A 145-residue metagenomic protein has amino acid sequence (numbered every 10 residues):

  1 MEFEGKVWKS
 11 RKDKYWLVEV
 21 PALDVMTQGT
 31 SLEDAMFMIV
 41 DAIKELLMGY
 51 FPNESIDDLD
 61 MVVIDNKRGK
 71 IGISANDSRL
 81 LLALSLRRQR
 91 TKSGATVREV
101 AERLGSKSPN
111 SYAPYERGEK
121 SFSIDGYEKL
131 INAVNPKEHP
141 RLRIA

Functional and structural regions predicted by a protein language model:
M1-S55: DNA-contacting interfaces and partner/effector-binding or oligomerization modules in DNA-centric proteins
N66-K92: A short, Lys/Arg-rich alpha-helix, primarily the initiator
L86, V97-R98, P109, I124-Y127: Helix-turn-helix DNA-binding elements, focusing on the entry/boundary residues of the two helices that contact DNA
R87, Y112-A113, E128, L142: Key DNA-contacting residues within the recognition helix of helix-turn-helix
R90, A101-E102, I131: The alpha-helix within a helix-turn-helix
G94-P114: Short alpha-helical DNA-recognition segment
L104, Y115-E116, G126, V134: DNA major-groove recognition helix of helix-turn-helix
S123-A145: DNA major-groove recognition helix of helix-turn-helix/homeodomain DNA-binding modules
